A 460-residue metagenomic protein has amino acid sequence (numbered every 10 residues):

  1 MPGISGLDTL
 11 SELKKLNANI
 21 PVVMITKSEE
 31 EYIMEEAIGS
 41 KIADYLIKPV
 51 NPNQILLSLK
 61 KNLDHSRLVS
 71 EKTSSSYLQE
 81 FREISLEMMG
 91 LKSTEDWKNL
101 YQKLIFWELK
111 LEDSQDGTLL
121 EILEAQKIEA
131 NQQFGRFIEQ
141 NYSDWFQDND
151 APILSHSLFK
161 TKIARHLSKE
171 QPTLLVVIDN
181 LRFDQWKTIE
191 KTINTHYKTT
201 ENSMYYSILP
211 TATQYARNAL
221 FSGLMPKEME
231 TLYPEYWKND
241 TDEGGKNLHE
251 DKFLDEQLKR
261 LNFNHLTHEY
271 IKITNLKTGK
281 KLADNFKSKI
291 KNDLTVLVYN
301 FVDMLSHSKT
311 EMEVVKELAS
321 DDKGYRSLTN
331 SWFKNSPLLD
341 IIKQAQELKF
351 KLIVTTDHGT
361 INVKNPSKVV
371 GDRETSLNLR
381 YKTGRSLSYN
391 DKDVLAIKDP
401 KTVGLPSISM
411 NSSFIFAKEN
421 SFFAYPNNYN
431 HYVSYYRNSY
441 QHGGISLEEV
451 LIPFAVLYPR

Functional and structural regions predicted by a protein language model:
M1, M24, E35, D44 (+2 more regions): Feature captures the catalytic ectodomains and active-site-proximal regions of enzymes that hydrolyze or transfer
P2, A18-P21, P49, P453: Proline-centered helix-kink/hinge sites
S5, E31-I33: Alpha4-beta5-alpha5 switch/output surface of CheY-like receiver
G6, A37-A43: As written
L7-N19: Short amphipathic alpha-helix used as the core "switch/output" element in two-component signaling
L16, S28-E29, S40, N62: Short, conserved "switch-loop" micro-motifs in signal-transduction and mechanochemical regulators
T26, K48: A Lys-centered signature of the CheY-like receiver
Y32, V50-L59: C-terminal output helix
